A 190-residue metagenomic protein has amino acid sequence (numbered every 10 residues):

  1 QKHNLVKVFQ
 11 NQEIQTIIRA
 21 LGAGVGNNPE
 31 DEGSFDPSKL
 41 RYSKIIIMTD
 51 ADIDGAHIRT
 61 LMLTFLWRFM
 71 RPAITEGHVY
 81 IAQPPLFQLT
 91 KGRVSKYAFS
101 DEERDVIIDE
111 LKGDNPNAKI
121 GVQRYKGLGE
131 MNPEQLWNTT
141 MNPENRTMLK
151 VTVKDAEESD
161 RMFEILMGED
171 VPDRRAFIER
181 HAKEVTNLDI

Functional and structural regions predicted by a protein language model:
Q1-I190: Conserved phosphate-chemistry cores used by DNA topoisomerases
